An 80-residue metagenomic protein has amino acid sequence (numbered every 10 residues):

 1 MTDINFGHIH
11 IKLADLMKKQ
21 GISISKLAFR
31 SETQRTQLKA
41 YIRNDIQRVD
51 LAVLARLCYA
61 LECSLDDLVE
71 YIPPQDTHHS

Functional and structural regions predicted by a protein language model:
M1-S25: A short, Lys/Arg-rich alpha-helix, primarily the initiator
T2, G7, A40, V69-S80: Short, charged recognition helix plus adjacent turn of helix-turn-helix-like nucleic-acid-binding domains
M17, A28, C58: The alpha-helix within a helix-turn-helix
K18, R43, P73: Residue-level detection of the helix-turn-helix DNA-binding "recognition helix"
G21-A40: Short alpha-helical DNA-recognition segment
F29, R43, E70: Phosphate-coordinating loops and pocket residues in cytosolic domains that bind phosphorylated ligands
D45-R56: Short, basic-rich loop-to-helix N-cap that marks the start of a DNA-contacting helix
